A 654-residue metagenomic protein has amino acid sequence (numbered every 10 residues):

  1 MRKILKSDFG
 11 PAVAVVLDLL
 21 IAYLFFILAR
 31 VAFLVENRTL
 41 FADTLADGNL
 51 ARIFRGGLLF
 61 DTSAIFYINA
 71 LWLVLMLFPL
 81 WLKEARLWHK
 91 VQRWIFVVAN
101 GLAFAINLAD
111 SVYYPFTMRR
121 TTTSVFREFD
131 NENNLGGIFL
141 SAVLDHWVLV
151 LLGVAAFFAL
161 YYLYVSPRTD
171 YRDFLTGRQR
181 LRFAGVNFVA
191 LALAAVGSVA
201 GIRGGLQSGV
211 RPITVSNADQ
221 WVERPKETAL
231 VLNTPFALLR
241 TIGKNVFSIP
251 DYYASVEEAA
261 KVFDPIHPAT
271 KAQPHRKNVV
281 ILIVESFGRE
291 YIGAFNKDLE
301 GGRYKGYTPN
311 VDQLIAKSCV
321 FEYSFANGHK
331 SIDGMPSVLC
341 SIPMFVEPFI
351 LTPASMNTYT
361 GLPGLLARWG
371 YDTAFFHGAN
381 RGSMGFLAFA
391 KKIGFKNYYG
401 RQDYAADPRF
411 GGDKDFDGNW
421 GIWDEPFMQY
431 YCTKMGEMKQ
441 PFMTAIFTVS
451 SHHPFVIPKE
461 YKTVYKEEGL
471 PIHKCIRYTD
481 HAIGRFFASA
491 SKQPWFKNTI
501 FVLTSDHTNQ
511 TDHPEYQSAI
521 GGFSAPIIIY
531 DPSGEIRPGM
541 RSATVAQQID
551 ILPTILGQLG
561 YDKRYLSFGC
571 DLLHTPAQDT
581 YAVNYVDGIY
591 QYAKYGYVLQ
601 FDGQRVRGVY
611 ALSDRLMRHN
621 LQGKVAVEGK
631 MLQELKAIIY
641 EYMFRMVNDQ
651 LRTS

Functional and structural regions predicted by a protein language model:
R2-L232: Transmembrane and membrane-interface helices of multi-pass, inner-membrane envelope-modifying transferases
P11, N49, S124, N134 (+11 more regions): Exposed alpha-helical structural elements
N37, H146-W147, V165, Y461 (+1 more regions): Residue-level recognition of alpha-helix termini/interfacial anchor residues
G56, F60, F104-N107, F236-T241 (+1 more regions): Short, hydrophobic/amphipathic alpha-helical patches that form generic packing surfaces within helical domains
S111, G137, S286, H507 (+1 more regions): Conformational gate/switch positions in structured elements
G204-S567, H574-T580, V586: Soluble catalytic regions of membrane-associated enzymes that act on cell-envelope and secretory-pathway components
G534-S654: Membrane-interface soluble catalytic domains
